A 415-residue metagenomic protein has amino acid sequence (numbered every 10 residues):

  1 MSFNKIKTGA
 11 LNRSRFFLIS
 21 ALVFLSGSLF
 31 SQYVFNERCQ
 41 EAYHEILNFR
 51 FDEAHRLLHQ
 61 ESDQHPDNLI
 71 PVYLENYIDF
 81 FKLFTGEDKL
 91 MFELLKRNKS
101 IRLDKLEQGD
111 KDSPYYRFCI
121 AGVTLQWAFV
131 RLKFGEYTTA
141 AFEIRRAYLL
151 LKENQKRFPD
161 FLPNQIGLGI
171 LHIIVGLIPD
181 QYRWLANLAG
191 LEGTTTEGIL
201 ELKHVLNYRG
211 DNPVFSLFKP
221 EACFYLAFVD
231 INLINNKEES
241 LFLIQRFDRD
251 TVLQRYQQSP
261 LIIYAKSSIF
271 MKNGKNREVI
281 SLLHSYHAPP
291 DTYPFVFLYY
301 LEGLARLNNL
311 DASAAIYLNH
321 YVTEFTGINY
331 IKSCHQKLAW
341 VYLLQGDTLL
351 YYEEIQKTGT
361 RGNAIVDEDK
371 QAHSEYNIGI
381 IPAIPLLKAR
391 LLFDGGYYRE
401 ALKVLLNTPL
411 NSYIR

Functional and structural regions predicted by a protein language model:
K7-R15, G169: Positively charged N-terminal leader segments that act as targeting/secretion signals
Q32-R38, S113-P114, F161, D180 (+7 more regions): Generic helix N-cap/helix-start motif at coil->alpha-helix transitions
Y33-L57, E75-Q254: Short coil/linker segments at helix-helix boundaries
E37-R50, A383-Y397: Alpha-helical segment of the N-proximal tetratricopeptide repeat
F49, G135, I234, G274 (+3 more regions): Residue-level detector of the short coil/turn that links helix A to helix B within each tetratricopeptide repeat
Q60-P66, D110, R157, N187-E192 (+7 more regions): Solenoid-like repeat scaffolds
G190-N207, V322-T323, Q336, W340-A364: TPR/TPR-like (Sel1-like) alpha-helical repeat modules
